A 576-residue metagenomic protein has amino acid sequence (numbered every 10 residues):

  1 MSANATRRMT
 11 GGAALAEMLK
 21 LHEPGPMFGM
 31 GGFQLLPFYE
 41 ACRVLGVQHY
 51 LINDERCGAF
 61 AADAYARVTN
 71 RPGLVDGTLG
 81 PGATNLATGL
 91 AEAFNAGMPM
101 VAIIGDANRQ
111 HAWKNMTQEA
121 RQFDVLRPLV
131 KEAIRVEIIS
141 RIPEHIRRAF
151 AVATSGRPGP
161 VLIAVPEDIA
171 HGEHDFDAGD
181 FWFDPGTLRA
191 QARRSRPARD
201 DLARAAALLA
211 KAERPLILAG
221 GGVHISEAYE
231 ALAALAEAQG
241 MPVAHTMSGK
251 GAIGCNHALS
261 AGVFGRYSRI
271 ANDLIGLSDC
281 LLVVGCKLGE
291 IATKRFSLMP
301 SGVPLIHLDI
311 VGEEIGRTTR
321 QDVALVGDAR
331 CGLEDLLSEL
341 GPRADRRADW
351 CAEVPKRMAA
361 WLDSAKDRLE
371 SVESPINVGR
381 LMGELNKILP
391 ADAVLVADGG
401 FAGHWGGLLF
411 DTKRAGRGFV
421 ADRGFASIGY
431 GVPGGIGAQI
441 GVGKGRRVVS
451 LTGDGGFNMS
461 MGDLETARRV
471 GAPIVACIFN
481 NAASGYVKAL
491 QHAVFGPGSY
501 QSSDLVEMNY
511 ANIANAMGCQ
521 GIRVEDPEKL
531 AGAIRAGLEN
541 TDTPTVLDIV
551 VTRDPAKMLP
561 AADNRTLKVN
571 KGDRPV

Functional and structural regions predicted by a protein language model:
M1-T6, S140, L188, A207 (+5 more regions): Phosphate/pyrophosphate-binding active-site segments
G12-A16, K20, F33-E40, R357-G443: Active-site diphosphate/adenylate-binding microenvironment
G12-G25, A64-N70, F94, V152-R157 (+6 more regions): Glycine-rich phosphate/diphosphate-binding loops that line cofactor/substrate pockets in enzymes
G25-G29, V47-Y50, V68-A107, L218-G221 (+3 more regions): A short, small-residue-rich loop immediately preceding and capping a beta-strand
M30-G32, Y50-F60, V75-G82, E137-I139 (+4 more regions): Active-site nucleophile and cofactor-binding loops and adjacent substrate-binding regions of central metabolic enzymes
I103, N115-Q118, R266-S268, I275-L277 (+4 more regions): Thiamine diphosphate
I104-H145, V165-E167, G249-E353, I534: Glycine-rich, acidic loop regions that bind phosphate or pyrophosphate groups
V152-K211, K366, G572: Conformationally flexible catalytic loops at phosphate/diphosphate-handling active centers
